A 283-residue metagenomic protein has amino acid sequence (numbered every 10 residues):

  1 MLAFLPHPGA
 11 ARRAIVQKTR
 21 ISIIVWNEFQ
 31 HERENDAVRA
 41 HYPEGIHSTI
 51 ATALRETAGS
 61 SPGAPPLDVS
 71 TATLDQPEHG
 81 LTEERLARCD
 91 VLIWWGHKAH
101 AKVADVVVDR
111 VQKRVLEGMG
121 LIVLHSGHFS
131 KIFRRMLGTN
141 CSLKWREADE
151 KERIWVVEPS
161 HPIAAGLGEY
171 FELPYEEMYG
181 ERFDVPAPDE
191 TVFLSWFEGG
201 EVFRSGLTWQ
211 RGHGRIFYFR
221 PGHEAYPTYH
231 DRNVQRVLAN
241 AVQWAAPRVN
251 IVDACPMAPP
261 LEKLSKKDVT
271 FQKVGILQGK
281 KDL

Functional and structural regions predicted by a protein language model:
M1-I15: N-terminal amphipathic/basic-hydrophobic helices that include classical n-h-c signal peptides and signal-anchor
A14-R20, F203, R211-L283: Extracellular ligand-binding/catalytic regions of CAZymes and related secreted enzymes and adhesion modules
K18-E32: Short beta-strand segments enriched in small/hydrophobic residues
N27-F29, K98, G222: Residue-level signal for short, function-critical loop segments
H31-N35, E201-V202, P227-T228: Short, solvent-exposed loop/turn elements at domain surfaces
N35, R39-S130, D282: Helical hinge/lid and interdomain linker segments adjacent to catalytic or ligand-binding clefts that mediate domain
D68, L143-Y218, C255, V269-V274 (+1 more regions): Catalytic beta-strand/loop cores that center a nucleophilic Ser/Cys/Thr and support acyl-enzyme chemistry
A99-L167: A glycine-rich, often tryptophan-bearing local segment used as a flexible ligand/cofactor-contacting loop or short
